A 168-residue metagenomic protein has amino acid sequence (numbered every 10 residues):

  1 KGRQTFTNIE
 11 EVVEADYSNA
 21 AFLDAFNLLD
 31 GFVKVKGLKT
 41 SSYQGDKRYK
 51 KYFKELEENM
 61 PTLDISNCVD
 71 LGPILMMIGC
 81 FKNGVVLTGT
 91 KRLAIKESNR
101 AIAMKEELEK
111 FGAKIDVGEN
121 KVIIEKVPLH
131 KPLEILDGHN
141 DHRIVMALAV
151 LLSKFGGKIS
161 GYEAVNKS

Functional and structural regions predicted by a protein language model:
K1-S168: Short, structured segments at the rim of ligand-binding sites
